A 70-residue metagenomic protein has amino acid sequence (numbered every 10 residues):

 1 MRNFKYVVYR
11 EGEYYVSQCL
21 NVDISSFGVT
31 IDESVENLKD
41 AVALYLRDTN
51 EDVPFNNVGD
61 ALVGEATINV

Functional and structural regions predicted by a protein language model:
M1-F4, E36-V70: Short, charged, surface-exposed hinge/linker loops at domain edges that act as mobile lids or interdomain connectors
V7-C19: Short aromatic-glycine-(Arg/Gly/Cys) micro-motifs in beta-strand/loop hairpins
E11, E33, E65: Acidic-residue sensor for enzyme active/binding pockets
Q18, F27, Y45: Residues that scaffold the ATP/ADP-binding catalytic core of kinase and kinase-like folds
V22-I31: A short, exposed loop/beta-hairpin motif centered on an aromatic-Gly-Thr core
